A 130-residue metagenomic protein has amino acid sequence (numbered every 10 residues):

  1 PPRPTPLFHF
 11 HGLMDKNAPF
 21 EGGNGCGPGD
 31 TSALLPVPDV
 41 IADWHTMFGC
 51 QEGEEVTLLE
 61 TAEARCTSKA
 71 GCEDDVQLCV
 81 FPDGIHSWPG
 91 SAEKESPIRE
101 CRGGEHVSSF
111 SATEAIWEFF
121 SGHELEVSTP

Functional and structural regions predicted by a protein language model:
P1-P130: Flexible, surface-exposed loop/gating regions in the mature catalytic domains of secreted/periplasmic hydrolases
